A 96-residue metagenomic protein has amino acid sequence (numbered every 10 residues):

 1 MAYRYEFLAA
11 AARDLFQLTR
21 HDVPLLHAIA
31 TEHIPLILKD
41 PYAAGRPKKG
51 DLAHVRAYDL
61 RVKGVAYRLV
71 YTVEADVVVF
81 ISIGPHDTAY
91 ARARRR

Functional and structural regions predicted by a protein language model:
M1-A66, V73-V79, I83-R96: Basic, Lys/Arg-enriched alpha-helical interface segments
